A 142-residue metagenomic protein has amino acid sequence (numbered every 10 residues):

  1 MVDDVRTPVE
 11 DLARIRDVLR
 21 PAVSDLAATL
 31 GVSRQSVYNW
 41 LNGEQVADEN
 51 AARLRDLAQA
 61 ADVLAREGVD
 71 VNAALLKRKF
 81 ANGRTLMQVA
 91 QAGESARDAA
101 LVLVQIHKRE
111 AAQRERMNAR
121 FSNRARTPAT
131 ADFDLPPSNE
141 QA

Functional and structural regions predicted by a protein language model:
M1-R16, P128-S138: A short, Lys/Arg-rich alpha-helix, primarily the initiator
E10, P21-A22: Residue-level signal for the short linker/turn that defines the boundary of a DNA-recognition helix
L19, L30, L41, A61-L64: Generic structural signal for hydrophobic core residues of well-folded globular domains
A22-A28: Short alpha-helical "recognition helix" segments of helix-turn-helix
S24, Q45-E49, E67-N72: Short acidic, glycine/proline-enriched loop segments that cap or flank alpha-helices
V32-E49: Recognition helix of helix-turn-helix/homeodomain-like DNA-binding domains that insert into the DNA major groove
D48-A65: Short Lys/Arg-enriched helix C-cap and helix-to-coil transition segments that create basic nucleic-acid-contact patches
V63-A142: Helix-turn-helix/homeodomain-like alpha-helical modules used for DNA recognition and transcription-factor dimerization
